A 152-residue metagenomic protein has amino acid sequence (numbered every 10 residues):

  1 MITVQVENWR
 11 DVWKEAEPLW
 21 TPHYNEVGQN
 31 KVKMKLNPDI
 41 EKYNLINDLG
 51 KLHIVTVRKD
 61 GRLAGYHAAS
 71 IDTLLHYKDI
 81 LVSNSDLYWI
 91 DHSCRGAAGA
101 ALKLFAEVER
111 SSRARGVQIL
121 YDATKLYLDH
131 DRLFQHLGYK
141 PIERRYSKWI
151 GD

Functional and structural regions predicted by a protein language model:
M1-L36: Short amphipathic alpha-helix that is part of the acyltransferase structural core
N30-I54, K59, H67-K78: A conserved beta-strand-loop-helix scaffold within acyl/acetyltransferase catalytic domains
G61-Y66, S83: Glycine-rich phosphate/pyrophosphate-binding loop shared by adenosine-nucleotide-utilizing enzymes
T73-S85, I142: A conserved beta-turn-beta hairpin within the catalytic core of GNAT-like acetyltransferases that forms part
D86-A98: A short, internal acetyl-CoA/4′-phosphopantetheine-binding micro-motif in the GNAT/acyltransferase core
G96-R110: Conserved acetyl-CoA-binding loop-helix of GNAT-fold acetyltransferases
L104, L120-D131, I150: Conserved beta-strand-loop-alpha-helix junction that forms the acyl-donor binding cleft
F134-R144: Conserved acetyl-CoA-binding loop of GNAT-fold acetyltransferases
